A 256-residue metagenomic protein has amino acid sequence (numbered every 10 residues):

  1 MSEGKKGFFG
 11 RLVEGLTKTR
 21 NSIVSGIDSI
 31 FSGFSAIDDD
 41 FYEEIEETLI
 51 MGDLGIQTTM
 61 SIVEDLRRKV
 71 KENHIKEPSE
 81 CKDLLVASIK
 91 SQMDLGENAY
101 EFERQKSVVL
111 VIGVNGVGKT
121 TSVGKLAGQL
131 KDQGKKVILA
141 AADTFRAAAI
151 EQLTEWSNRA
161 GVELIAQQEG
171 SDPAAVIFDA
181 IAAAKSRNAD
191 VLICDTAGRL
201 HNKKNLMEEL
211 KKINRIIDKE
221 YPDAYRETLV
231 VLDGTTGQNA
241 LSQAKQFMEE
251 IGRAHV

Functional and structural regions predicted by a protein language model:
M1-V24: N-terminal accessory targeting/assembly segments
F8-V13, G116, T144, E208: Short acidic/polar alpha-helix capping motifs at helix-coil junctions
K18-A142, A149-P173, I177-K185, A189-C194: Primarily NTPase-proximal linker/entry elements flanking Walker-type ATP/GTP-binding cores
D143-T144, G234: Residue-level signal for short, function-critical loop segments
Q152, E169-R187, H201-R253: Conserved catalytic-core segment of NTP-binding enzymes
I193-D195, V231-L232: Structural recognition of the conserved hydrophobic beta-strand(s) that form the central parallel beta-sheet of P-loop
A197-R199: Short glycine-rich anion-binding loops that position phosphate/pyrophosphate groups of nucleotides and phosphorylated
